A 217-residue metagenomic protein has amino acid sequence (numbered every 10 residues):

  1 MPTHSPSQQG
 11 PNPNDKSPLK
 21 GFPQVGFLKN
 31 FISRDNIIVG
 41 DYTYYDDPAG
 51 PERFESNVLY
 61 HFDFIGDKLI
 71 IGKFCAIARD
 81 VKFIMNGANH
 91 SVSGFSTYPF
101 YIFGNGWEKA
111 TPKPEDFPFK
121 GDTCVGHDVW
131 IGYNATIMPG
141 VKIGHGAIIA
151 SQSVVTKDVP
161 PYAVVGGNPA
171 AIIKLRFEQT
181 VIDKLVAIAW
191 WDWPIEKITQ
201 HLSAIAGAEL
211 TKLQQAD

Functional and structural regions predicted by a protein language model:
M1-I37, F100: Extended, small-residue-rich solenoid/repeat segments and analogous flexible loops that form exposed scaffolds
P2-P11, W107-I137, P169-D217: C-terminal segments of enzyme domains that contribute to small-molecule binding surfaces
N14, A76-D80, I182: Hydrophobic transmembrane alpha-helix bundles
L19, L28, L59, L69 (+5 more regions): Generic detector of leucine side chains in alpha-helical contexts
V25-H90, Y101-G106, P112-I173: Structural signal for interior beta-strand "rungs" in well-ordered beta-sheet cores of soluble enzyme domains
S93: Extended ligand-binding groove/face enriched in aromatic
S96-T97: Acidic/polar low-complexity surface segments
